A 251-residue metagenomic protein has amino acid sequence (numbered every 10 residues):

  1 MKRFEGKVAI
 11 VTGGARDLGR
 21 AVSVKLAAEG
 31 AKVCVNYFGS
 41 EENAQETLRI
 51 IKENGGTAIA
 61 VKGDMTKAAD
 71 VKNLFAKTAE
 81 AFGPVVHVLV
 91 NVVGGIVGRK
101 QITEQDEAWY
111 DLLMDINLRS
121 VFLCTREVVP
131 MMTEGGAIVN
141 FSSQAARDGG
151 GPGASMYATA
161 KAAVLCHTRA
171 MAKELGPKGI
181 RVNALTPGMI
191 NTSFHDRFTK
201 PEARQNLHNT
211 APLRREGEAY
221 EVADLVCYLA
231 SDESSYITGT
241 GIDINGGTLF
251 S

Functional and structural regions predicted by a protein language model:
V8, A15-R16: Conserved glycine-rich cofactor-binding loop
K72, I96-L112, P130, P152-M156 (+1 more regions): Conserved mid-core segment of classical short-chain dehydrogenase/reductases
H87, T103-F122, V139, V164 (+1 more regions): Catalytic Tyr-X3-Lys loop
R99, C227, T238-S251: Short C-terminal tail/terminal secondary-structure segment of NAD(P)H-dependent dehydrogenase/reductase domains
T125, A160, T168: Active-site helix of classical SDR
P130-M131, K173-P177, S235: Alpha-helical segment proximal to the catalytic Tyr-Lys
S143: Residue(s) in the substrate-gating loop at a strand-loop-helix junction that position the organic substrate next
A211-V222: A conserved structural motif in NAD(P)-dependent oxidoreductases
